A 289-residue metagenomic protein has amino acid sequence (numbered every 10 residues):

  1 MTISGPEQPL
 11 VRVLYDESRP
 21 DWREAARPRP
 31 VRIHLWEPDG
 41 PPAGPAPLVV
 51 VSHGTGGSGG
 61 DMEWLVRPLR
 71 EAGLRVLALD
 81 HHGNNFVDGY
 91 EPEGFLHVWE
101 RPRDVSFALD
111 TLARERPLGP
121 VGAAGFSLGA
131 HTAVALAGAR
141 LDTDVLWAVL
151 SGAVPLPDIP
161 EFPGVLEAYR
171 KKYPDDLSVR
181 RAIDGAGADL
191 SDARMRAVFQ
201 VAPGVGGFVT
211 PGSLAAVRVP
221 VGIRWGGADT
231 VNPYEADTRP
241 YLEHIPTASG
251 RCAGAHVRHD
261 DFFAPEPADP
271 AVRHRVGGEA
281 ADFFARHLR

Functional and structural regions predicted by a protein language model:
M1-G44: N-terminal cap/lid segment of alpha/beta-hydrolase-fold proteins
P42-A46, V51-D88, T230-Y234: Short substrate-entry loop that stabilizes the transition state in hydrolases
D61, G94-R116, A135, D144-R170 (+2 more regions): Alpha/beta-hydrolase active-site loop
G125-A133: Gly/Ala-rich beta-loop-alpha elbow adjacent to hydrolase catalytic centers
V205-G207, A228-N232: Acidic catalytic loop of the alpha/beta-hydrolase fold
T210-S213, V219, N232-E243: Short alpha-helix in the alpha/beta-hydrolase fold that links the catalytic acid
V217, I223-W225: Short beta-strand/loop motif that positions the catalytic acidic residue of the alpha/beta-hydrolase fold
G254-R289: Catalytic active-site module of serine/aspartate enzymes centered on a nucleophile-bearing elbow/loop
